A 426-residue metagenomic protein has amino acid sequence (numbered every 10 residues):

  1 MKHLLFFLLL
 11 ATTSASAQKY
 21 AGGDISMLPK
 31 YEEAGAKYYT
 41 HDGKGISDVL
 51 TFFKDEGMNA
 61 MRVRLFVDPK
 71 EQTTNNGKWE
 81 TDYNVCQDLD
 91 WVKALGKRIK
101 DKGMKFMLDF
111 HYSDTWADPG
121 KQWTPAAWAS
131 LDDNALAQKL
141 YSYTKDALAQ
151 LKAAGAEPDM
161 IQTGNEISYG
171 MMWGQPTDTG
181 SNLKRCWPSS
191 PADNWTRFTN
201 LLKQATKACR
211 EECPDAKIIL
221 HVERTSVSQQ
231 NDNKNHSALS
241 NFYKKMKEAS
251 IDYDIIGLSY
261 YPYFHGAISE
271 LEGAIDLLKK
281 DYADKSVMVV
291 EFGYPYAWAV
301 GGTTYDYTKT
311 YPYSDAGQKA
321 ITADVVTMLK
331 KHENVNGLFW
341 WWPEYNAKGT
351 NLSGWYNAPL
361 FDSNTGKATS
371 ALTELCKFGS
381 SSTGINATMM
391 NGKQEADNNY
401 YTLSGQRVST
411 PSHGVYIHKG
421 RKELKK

Functional and structural regions predicted by a protein language model:
H3-T13: Sec-dependent N-terminal signal peptides
Q18-F52: Boundary/entry segment of secreted carbohydrate-active catalytic domains
Y20-I25, N59-V63, F106-F110, D159-T163 (+4 more regions): Hydrophobic faces of well-ordered beta-strands that scaffold small-molecule active sites in alpha/beta enzyme cores
Y38, G180-S181, G273, L277-D284 (+3 more regions): Aromatic-rich peripheral "rim/lid" segments of glycoside hydrolase catalytic domains that contact and position glycan
I46-L50, T196, E211-I218, T225 (+2 more regions): Glycoside hydrolase catalytic-domain groove-lining segments
T51-N194, T199-T225: Substrate-binding cleft and catalytic face of glycoside hydrolase catalytic domains, especially the flexible beta-alpha
S381-S404: Residue-level detector of functionally pivotal "anchor" positions at catalytic/ligand-binding pockets or at interdomain
V415-K426: C-terminal tail/sorting-segment detector
